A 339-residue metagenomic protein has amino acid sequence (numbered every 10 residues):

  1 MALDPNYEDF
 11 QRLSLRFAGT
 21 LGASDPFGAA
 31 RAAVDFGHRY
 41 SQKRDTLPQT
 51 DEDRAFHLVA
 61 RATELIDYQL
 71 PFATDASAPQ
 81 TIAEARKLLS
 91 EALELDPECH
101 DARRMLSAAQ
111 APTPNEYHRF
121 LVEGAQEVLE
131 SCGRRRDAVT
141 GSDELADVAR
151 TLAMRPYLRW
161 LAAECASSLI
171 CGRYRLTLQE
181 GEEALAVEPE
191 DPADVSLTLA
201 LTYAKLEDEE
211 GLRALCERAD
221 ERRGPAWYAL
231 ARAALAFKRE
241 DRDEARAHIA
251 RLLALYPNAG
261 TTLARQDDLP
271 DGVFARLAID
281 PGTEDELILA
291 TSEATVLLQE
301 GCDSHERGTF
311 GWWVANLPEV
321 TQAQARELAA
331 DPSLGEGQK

Functional and structural regions predicted by a protein language model:
M1-E94, I249-L252, R326-K339: Extreme N-terminal leader/anchor segments
L47, S90-L95, E130, R150 (+3 more regions): Solenoid-like repeat scaffolds
T50, A234-K339: Long, ordered, amphipathic alpha-helical scaffolds
E64, D75, A109, R150 (+3 more regions): Residue-level signature for tetratricopeptide repeat
Y68, P79, T113-N115, C171 (+2 more regions): Structural motif corresponding to the intra-repeat A-B loop/turn of tetratricopeptide repeats
I82, N115-H118, Y174-R175, E209 (+1 more regions): TPR-repeat structural position
A102, W160, A193-V195, Y228 (+1 more regions): TPR alpha-solenoid repeat register
